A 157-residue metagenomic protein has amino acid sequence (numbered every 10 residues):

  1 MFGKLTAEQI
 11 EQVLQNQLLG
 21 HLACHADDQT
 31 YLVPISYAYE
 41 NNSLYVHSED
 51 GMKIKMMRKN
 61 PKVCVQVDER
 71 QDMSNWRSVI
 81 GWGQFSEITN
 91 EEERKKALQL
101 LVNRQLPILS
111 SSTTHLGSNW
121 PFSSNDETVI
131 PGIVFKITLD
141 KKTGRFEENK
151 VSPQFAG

Functional and structural regions predicted by a protein language model:
M1-H21: Short, basic/aromatic recognition patches
Q15-Q17, Q29-T30, S78, T128-I130: Short solvent-exposed loop/turn micro-motifs enriched in small/polar/acidic residues
Q17-E49, V65-Q66: Short beta-strand segments
E40-N41, K53-M56, K96, P153-F155: A short local loop/turn or secondary-structure capping micro-motif enriched for an aromatic residue
S48-G51, N60-E69, T114-F122: Short acidic (Asp/Glu) patches
K53-I88: Helix-adjacent hinge/juxtasegments
R77-G157: Charged, gly/pro-rich active-site loop segments
